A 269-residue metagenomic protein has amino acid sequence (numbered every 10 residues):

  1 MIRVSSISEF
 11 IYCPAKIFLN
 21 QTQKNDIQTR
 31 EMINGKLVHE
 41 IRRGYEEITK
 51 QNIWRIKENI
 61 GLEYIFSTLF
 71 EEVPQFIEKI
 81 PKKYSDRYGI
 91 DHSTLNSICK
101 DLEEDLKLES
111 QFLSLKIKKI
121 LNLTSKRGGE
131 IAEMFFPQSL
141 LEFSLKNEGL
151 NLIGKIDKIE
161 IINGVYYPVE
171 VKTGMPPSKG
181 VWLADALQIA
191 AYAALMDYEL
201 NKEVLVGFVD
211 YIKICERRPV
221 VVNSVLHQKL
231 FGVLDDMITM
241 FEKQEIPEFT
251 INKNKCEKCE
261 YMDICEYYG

Functional and structural regions predicted by a protein language model:
M1-I159: Metal-dependent nuclease catalytic cores that hydrolyze phosphodiester bonds in DNA/RNA, characterized by
C13, G154-S178, A191-Y192: Conserved catalytic cores of phosphodiester-cleaving nucleases, focusing on short active-site segments
Q23, V171-M175, Y211-K213: Short, histidine-centered active-site or binding-site loop motifs used for metal coordination, general acid-base
E148-N151, Y198-G269: Metal-dependent nuclease catalytic regions and adjoining charged, substrate-binding loops involved in nucleic-acid end
I153-K155, A186, P219: Well-ordered beta-strand positions in beta-sheet-rich domains
M175-L183, V221: Short histidine-centered catalytic/ligand-binding loop motif
V181-F208: Metal-dependent nuclease catalytic cores in nucleic-acid-processing enzymes, especially RNase H-like/related
